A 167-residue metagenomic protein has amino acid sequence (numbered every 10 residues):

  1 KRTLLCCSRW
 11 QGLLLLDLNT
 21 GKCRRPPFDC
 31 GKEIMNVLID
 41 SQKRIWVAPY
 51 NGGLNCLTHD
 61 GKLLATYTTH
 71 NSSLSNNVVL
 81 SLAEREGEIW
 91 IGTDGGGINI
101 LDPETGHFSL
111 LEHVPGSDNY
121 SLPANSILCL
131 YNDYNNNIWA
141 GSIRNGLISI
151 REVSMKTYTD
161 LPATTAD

Functional and structural regions predicted by a protein language model:
K1-D167: Carboxylate-rich, polar loop motifs that coordinate divalent cations or form catalytic acidic clusters
